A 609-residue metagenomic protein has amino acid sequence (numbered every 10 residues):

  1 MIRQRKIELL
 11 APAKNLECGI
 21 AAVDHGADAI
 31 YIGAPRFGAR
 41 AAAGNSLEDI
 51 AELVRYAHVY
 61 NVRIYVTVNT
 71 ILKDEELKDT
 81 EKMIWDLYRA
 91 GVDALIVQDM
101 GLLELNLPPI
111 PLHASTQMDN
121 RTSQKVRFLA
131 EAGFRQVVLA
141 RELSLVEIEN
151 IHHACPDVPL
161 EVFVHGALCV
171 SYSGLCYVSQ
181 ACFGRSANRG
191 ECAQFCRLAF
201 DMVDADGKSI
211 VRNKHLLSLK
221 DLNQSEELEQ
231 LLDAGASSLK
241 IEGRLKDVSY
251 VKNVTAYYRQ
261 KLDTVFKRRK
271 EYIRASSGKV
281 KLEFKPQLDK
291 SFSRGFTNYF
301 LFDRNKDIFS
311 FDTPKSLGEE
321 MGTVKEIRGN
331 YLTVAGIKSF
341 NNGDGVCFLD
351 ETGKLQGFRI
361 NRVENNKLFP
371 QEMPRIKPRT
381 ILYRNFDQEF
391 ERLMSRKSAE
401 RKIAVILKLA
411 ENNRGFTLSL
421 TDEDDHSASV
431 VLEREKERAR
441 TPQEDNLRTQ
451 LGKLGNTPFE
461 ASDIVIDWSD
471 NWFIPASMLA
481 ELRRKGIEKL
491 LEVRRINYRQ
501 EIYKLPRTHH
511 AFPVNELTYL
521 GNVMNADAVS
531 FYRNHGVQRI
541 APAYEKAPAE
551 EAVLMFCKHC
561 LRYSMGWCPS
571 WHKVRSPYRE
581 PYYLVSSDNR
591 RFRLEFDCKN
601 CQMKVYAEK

Functional and structural regions predicted by a protein language model:
M1-H25, A29-A39, L53-V54, Y60-Y88 (+3 more regions): Surface-exposed amphipathic alpha-helical tracts and adjacent flexible/coil segments at the periphery of soluble enzymes
A42-A51: Aromatic- and glycine-enriched glycan-recognition loops and surfaces that form the carbohydrate-binding subsites
L103-P108: Short active-site loop/helix that positions an aromatic residue
S115-T116, N120: Ser/Thr-centric signal marking residues that sit in or immediately flank functional binding/regulatory motifs
R121-K125: Short, glycine/polar-rich helix-capping loops at beta-to-alpha or helix-loop-helix junctions that flank or form
